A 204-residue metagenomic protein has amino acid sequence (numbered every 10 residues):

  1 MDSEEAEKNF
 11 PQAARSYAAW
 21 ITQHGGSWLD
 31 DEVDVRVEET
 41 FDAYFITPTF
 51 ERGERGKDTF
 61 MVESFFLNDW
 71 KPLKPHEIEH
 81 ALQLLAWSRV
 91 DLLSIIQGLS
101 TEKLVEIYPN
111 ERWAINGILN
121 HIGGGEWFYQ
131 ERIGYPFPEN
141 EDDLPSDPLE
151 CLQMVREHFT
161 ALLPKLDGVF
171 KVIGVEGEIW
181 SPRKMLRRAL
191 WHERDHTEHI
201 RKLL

Functional and structural regions predicted by a protein language model:
M1-S3, E7-D34, T40, Y44 (+5 more regions): Short, contiguous alpha-helical
A6, W70-E79, P145-E157: Short secondary-structure transition/capping segments
E38-L73: A contiguous, low-structure linker/loop signature
T59-V90, S94: Surface-exposed beta-loop interaction hotspot
L85, R89-L92, I96, L152-F159 (+1 more regions): Hydrophobic alpha-helical core bundles mediating ligand binding, dimerization, or RNAP-core interactions
L99-E102, L166: Short secondary-structure junctions and interdomain/linker hinges
A161-V172: Transmembrane alpha-helical segments of integral membrane proteins
